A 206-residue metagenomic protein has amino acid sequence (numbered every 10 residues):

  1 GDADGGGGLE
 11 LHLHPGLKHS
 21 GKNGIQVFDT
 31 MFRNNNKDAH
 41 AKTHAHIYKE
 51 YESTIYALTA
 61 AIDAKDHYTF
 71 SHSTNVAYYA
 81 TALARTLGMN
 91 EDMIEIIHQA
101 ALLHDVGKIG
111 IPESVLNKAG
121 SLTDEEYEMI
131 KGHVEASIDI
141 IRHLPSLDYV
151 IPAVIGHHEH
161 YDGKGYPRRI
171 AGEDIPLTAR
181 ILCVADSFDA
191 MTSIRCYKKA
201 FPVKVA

Functional and structural regions predicted by a protein language model:
G1-G6: Catalytic strand-loop-helix junctions within cyclic-nucleotide turnover domains
G7-E10, V205: Short amphipathic alpha-helical surface micro-motifs
G7-G8, R33, T86, D174: Intrinsically disordered low-complexity regions specifically enriched for long asparagine
L9-D29, H46, S137, S193-C196: Catalytic/regulatory signature loops of cyclic-dinucleotide turnover enzymes and related class III nucleotidyl cyclases
K18, N23, N34-N36, N75 (+2 more regions): Detector for Asparagine
S20-K42, A57-A60: Flexible, glycine/charge-rich interdomain/linker segments that couple and regulate nucleotide signaling catalytic cores
H44-A206: Histidine- and acidic-residue-rich, metal-dependent catalytic cores
